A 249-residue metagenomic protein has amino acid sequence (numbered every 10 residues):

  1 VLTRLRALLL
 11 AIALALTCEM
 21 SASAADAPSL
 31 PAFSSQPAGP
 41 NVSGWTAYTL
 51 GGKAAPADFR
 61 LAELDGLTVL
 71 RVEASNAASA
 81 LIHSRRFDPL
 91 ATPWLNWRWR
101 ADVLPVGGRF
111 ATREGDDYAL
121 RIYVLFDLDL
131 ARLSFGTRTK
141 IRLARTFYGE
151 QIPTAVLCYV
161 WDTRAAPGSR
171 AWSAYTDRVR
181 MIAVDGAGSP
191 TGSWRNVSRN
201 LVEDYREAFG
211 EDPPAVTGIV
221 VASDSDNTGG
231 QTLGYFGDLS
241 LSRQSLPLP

Functional and structural regions predicted by a protein language model:
A7-E19: Bacterial N-terminal signal peptides
A24-G51, F135-R142: Extracellular carbohydrate-recognition regions
F33, I219, D238-L241: Extracellular beta-strand elements of beta-rich domains used for carbohydrate recognition/degradation or cell-matrix
A57-S79: Short carbohydrate-recognition loop motifs
R71-T92, L104-G107, T176-D185: Secreted extracellular polysaccharide-interacting domains
R98-L104, D127-D129, V202: Solvent-exposed strand-to-loop "edge" motifs in beta-rich extracellular domains
D117, R121, D127-Y175: Extracellular/luminal beta-rich ligand-recognition and adhesion surfaces characterized by aromatic-Gly/Pro-enriched
L120-I122, D177-A187, T191-G229: Extracellular beta-strand ligand-recognition surfaces/modules
